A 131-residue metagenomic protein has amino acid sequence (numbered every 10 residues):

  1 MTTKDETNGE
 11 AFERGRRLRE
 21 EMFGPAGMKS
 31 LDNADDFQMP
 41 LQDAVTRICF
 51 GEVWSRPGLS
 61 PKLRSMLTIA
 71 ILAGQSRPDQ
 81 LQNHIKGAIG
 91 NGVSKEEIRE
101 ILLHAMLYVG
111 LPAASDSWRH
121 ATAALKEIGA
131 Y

Functional and structural regions predicted by a protein language model:
M1-P61, G90, D116-Y131: Acidic, glycine/proline-rich low-complexity segments that act as flexible tails and inter-domain linkers
V45-C49, M66-I71, I101-M106: Short alpha-helical scaffolding segments that buttress acidic/His motifs in well-ordered protein cores
S55-G74: Short hydrophobic interaction/assembly module
M66, A73-R99: Mid-chain, well-packed structural core segment of small domains
K86, L103-L107, T122: Short amphipathic alpha-helical surface patches that mediate protein-protein
E96-E100, D116-R119: A glycine-rich phosphate/pyrophosphate-binding beta-strand-loop-alpha-helix module
L111-P112: Substrate/cofactor-recognition hotspot
